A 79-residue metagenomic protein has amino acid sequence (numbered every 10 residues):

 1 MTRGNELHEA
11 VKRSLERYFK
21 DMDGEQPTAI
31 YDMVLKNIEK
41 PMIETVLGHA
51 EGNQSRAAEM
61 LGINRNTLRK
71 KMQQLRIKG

Functional and structural regions predicted by a protein language model:
T2-E6, R13-G79: Bacterial C-terminal helix-turn-helix
